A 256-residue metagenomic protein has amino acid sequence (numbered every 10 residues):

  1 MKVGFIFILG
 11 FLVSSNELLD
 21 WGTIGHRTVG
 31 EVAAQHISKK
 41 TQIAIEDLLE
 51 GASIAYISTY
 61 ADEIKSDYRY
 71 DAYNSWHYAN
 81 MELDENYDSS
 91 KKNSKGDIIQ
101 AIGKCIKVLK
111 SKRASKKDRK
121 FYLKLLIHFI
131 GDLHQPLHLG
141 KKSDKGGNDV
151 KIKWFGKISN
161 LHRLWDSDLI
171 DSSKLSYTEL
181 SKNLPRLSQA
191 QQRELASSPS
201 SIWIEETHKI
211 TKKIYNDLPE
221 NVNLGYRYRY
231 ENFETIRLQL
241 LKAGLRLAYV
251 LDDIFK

Functional and structural regions predicted by a protein language model:
M1-I24: Bacterial Sec-dependent N-terminal signal peptides
E17-I127, K141-K256: N-terminal, motif-rich segments that launch catalysis or mediate targeting to/interaction with membranes, typified by
K124-P136: Extended, hydrophobic/aromatic-rich amphipathic alpha-helical segments that build helical scaffolds
